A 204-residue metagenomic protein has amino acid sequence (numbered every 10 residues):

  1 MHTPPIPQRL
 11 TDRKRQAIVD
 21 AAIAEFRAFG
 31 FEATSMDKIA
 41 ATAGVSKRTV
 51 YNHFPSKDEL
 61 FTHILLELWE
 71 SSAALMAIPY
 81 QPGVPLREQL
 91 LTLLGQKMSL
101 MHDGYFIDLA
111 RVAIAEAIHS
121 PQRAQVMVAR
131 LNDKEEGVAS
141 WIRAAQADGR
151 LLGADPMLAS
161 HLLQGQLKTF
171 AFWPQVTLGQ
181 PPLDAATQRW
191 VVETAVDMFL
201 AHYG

Functional and structural regions predicted by a protein language model:
M1-F29, A33-V45, N52-H53, D58-E59: Basic, helix-initiating cap at the start of DNA-binding domains
M1-P5, T92, Q96, S140-A147 (+3 more regions): C-terminal peripheral helix-coil segments that are non-catalytic and often amphipathic
R13, A17-A24, A28, T42 (+6 more regions): Alpha-helical structural segments
K38, V84-Q89, D155, T187: A conserved beta-strand->loop->alpha-helix hinge within the catalytic CA
E67-L75, G104, S120, V138-W141 (+3 more regions): A short secondary-structure junction motif
P82-L86, H102, L152, D184: Residue-level signature of the cytosolic catalytic core of signaling kinases
S99-R143: Short secondary-structure transition hinges
Q125-R130, A147-Q164, R189: All-alpha amphipathic helical-bundle segments outside canonical DNA-binding/catalytic cores that form hydrophobic
